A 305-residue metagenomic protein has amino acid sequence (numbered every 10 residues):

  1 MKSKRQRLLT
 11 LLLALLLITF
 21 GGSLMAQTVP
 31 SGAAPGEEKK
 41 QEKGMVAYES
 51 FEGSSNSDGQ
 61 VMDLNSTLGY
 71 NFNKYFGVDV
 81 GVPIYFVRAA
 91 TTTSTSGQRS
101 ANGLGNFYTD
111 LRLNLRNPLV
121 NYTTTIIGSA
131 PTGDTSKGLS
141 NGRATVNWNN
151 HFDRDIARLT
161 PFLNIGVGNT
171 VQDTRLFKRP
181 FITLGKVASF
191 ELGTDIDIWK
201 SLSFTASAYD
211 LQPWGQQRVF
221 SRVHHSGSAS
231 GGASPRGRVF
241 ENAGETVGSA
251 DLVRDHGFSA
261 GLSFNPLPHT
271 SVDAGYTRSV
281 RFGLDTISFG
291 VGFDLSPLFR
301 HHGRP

Functional and structural regions predicted by a protein language model:
L24-D58, R112, D153, S249 (+1 more regions): Outer-membrane beta-barrel biogenesis signature
E42-G44, N71-Y75, N117-N121, I156-T160 (+3 more regions): Strand-connecting loop/turn motifs
M45-E49, V78-V80, T109, N121-I126 (+6 more regions): Transmembrane beta-strands of outer-membrane beta-barrel proteins
F51-S55, V82-R88, L115, G128-D134 (+5 more regions): Transmembrane beta-strands of outer-membrane beta-barrel pores
G59-N65, A89-G97, D134-G142, G168-F181 (+3 more regions): Outer-membrane beta-barrel translocator domains and adjoining extracellular loop/strand segments of Gram-negative
Q60-L64, A101-F107, S140-V146, I182-F190 (+2 more regions): Residues that define the transmembrane beta-barrel architecture of outer-membrane proteins
S66-Y70, V80, T109-L113, I126 (+6 more regions): Residues on the lipid-exposed face of transmembrane beta-strands in outer-membrane beta-barrel proteins
A89-T93, S189, G193-P305: Outer membrane beta-barrel transmembrane domains
